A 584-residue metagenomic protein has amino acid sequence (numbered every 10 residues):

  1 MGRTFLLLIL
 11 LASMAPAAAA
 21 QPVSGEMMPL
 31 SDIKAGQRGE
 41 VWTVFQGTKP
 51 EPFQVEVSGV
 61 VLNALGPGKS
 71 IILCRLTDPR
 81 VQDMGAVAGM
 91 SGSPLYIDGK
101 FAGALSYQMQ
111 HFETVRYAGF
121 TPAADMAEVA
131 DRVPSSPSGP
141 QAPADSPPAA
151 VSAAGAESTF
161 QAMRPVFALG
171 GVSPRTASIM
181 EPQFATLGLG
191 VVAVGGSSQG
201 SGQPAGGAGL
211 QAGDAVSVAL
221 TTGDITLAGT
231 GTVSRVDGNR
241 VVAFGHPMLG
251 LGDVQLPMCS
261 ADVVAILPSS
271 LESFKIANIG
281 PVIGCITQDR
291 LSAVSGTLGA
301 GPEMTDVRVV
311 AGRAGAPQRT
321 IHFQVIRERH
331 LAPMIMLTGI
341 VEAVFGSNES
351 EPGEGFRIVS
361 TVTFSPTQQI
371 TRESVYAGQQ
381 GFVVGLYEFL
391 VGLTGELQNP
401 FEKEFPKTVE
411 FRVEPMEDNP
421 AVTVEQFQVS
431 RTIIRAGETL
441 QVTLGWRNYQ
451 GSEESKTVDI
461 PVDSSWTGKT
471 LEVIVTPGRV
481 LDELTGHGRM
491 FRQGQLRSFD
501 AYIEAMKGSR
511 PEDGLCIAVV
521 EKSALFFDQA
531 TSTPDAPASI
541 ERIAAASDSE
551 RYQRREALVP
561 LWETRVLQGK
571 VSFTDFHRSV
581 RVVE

Functional and structural regions predicted by a protein language model:
F5-A15: Bacterial N-terminal signal peptides
A19-E584: Terminal presequence/propeptide segments associated with secretion/organelle targeting and zymogen/polyprotein
